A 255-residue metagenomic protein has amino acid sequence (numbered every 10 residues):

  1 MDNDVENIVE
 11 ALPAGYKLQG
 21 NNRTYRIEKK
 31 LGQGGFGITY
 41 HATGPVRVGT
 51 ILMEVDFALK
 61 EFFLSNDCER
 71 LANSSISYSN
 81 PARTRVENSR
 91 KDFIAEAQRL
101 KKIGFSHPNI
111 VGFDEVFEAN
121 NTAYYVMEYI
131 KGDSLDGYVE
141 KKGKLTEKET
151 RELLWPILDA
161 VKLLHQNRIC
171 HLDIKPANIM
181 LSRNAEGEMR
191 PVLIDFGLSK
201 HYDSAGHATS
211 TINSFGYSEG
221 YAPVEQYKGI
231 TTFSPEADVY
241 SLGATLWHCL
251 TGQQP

Functional and structural regions predicted by a protein language model:
N73-G104: AlphaC helix of the eukaryotic protein kinase fold
V116: Activation-segment/catalytic-loop signature of the eukaryotic protein kinase fold
N120-S134: Conserved short submotifs of the Hanks-type protein kinase catalytic core that shape the nucleotide-binding pocket
L135-L145: AlphaC helix of the protein kinase catalytic domain
L153-L154: Activation segment signature within eukaryotic-like protein kinase domains
L158-I169: Protein kinase catalytic-loop region centered on the HRD/HxD motif
S210-Q226: Conserved activation segment of eukaryotic-like protein kinases, specifically the C-terminal portion of the activation
E225-P235: Conserved end of the kinase activation segment
